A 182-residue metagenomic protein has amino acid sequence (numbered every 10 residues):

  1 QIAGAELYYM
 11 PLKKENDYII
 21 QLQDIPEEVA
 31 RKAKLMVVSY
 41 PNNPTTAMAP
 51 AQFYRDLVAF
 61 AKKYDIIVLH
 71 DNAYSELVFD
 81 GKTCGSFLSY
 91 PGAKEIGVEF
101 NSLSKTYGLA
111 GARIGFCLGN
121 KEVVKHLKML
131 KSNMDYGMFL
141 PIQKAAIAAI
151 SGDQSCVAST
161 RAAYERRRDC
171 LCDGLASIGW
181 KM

Functional and structural regions predicted by a protein language model:
Q1-L7: Substrate-binding/gating loop at the entrance of the active-site cleft, primarily in PLP-dependent aminotransferase-like
A3, K63-Y64, I178: Helix C-cap/helix->beta junction micro-motif
E6, D65, I96: Residues at the starts of beta-strands that form the adenosine-phosphate
L12-K82: Active-site phosphate-binding strand-loop segment of PLP-dependent enzymes
A61, F87-L88: A conserved amphipathic alpha-helix that caps or lines the catalytic cleft of carbohydrate- and lipid-modifying enzymes
S89-E165, D169-W180: Conserved core segment of the aminotransferase class I/II
